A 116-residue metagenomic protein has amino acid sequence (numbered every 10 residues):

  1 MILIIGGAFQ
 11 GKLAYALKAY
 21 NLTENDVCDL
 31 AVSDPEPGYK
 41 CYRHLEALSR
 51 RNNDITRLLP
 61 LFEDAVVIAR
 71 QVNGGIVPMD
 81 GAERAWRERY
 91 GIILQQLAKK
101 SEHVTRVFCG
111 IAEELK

Functional and structural regions predicted by a protein language model:
M1-A31: Glycine-rich P-loop/Walker A and Walker A-like loops and their local beta1-loop-alpha1 context in P-loop NTPases
G6, H44, C109: Active-site donor-binding loop signature of nucleotide-sugar glycosyltransferases
Q10-G11, L48-S49, A112: Glycine-rich nucleotide phosphate-binding loop and flanking beta-alpha elements of Rossmann-like dinucleotide-binding
Y15, Y20, Y39-Y42, Y90: Sequence-level detector for tyrosine residue identity
N25-A69: Conserved nucleotide-sensing/catalytic segment adjacent to the nucleotide-binding pocket in NTP-handling enzymes
R51, I55-K116: Replace "adjacent to P-loop NTPase cores in ATP/GTP-dependent enzymes" with "adjacent to NTP-binding cores
